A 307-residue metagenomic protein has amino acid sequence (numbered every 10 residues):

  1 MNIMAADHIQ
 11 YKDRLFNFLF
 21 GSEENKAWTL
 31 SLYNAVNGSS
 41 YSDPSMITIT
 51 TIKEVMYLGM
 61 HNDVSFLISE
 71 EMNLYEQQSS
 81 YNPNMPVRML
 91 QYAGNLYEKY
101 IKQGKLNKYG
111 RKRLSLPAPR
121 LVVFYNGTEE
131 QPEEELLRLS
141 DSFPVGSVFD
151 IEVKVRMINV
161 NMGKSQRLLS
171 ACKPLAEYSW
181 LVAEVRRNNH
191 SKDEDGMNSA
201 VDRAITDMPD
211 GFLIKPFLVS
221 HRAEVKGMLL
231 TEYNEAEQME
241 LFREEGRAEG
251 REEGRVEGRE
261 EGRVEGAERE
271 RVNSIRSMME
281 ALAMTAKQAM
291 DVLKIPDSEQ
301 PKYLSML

Functional and structural regions predicted by a protein language model:
M1-L307: Elongated, amphipathic alpha-helical interaction scaffolds
